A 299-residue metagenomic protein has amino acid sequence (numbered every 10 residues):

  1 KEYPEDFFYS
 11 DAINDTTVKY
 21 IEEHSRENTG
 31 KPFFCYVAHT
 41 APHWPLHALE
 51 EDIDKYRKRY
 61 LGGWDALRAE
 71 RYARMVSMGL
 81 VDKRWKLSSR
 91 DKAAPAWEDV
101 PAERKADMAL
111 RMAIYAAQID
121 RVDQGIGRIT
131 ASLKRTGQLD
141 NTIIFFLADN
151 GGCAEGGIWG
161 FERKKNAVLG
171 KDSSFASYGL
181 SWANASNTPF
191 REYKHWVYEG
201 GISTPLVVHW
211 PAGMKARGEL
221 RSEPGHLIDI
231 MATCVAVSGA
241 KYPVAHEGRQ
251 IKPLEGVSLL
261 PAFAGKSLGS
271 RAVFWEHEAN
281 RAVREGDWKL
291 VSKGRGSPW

Functional and structural regions predicted by a protein language model:
K1-E2, A94-R111, H209-K215: Short glycine/proline-rich turn/loop motifs
K1-Y3, A41, P45-L46, S292: Catalytic-site neighborhoods of secreted/periplasmic enzymes that process anionic sulfate/phosphate groups
Y3-F7, R59-G62, M112, A116 (+1 more regions): Second-shell loop/turn segments in exported
S10-D91, Q118, V122, S132-L147 (+3 more regions): Active-site regions of oxyanion-processing enzymes, predominantly non-cytosolic
D11-D15, A69, A113, D120-G127 (+4 more regions): A structural signal for well-ordered alpha-helical segments within the folded catalytic domains of diverse enzymes
K31-Y36, D140-F145, L206, R271-V273 (+3 more regions): Beta-sheet entry/capping signal
L46-A48, A131-W210: Histidine-centered active-site microenvironments of extracellular/periplasmic hydrolases and transferases
D172-G200, G213-E223, L227-W299: C-terminal cap/loop subdomain of S1 sulfatases and analogous C-terminal strand-loop tails that border
